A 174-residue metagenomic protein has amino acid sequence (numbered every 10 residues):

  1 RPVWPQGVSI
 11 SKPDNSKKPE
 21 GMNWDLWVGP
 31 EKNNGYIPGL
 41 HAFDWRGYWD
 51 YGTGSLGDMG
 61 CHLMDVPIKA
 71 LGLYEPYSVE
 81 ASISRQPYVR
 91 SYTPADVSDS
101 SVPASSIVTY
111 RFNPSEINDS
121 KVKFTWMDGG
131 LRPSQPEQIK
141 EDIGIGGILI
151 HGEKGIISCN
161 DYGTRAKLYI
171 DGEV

Functional and structural regions predicted by a protein language model:
R1-Q6: Conserved anion/nucleotide-ligand pocket segment
N15-V174: Glycine-rich, aromatic-lined ligand/substrate-binding cores of catalytic and carbohydrate-binding domains
